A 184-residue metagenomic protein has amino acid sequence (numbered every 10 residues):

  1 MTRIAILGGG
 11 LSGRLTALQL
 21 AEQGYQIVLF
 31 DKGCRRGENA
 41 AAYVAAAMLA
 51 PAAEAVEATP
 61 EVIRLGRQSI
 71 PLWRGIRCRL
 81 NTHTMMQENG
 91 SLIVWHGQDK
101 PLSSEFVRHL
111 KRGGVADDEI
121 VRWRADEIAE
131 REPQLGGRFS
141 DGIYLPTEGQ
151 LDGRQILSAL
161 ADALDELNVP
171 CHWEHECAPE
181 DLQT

Functional and structural regions predicted by a protein language model:
T2-L29: N-terminal Rossmann-like FAD-binding beta1-loop-alpha1 element of flavoenzymes
L7, F30, V94-W95, P146: Short hydrophobic segments within beta-strands
A21-Y43: Glycine-rich FAD pyrophosphate-binding loop
K32, E88-N89, R122-A125, P146 (+1 more regions): Conserved beta-strand termini and adjacent loop/short-helix elements that scaffold enzyme active sites in alpha/beta
G33-R35, I128, L160: Short beta-to-alpha linker loops that shape the active-site pocket of alpha/beta-hydrolase fold enzymes
A46-R131: Dinucleotide-binding Rossmann-like beta1-alpha1 core, especially the glycine-rich loop that anchors the ADP
I143-T184: Helical element adjacent to the flavin cofactor pocket in flavoenzyme catalytic cores
